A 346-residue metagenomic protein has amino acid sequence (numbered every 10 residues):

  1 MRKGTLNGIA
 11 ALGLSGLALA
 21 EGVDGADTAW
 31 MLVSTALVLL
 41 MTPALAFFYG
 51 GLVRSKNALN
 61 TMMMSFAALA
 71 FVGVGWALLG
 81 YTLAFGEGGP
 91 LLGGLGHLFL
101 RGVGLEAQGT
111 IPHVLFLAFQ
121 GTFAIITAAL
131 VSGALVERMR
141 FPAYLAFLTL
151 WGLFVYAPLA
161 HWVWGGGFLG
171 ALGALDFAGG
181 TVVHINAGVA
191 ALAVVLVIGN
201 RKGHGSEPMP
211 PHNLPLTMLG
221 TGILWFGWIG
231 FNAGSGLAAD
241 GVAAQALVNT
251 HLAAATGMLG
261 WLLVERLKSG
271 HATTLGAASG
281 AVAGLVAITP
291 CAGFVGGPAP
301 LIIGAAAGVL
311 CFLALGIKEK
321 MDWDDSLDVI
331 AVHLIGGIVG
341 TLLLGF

Functional and structural regions predicted by a protein language model:
R2-F346: Hydrophobic alpha-helical transmembrane bundles of multi-pass membrane proteins
